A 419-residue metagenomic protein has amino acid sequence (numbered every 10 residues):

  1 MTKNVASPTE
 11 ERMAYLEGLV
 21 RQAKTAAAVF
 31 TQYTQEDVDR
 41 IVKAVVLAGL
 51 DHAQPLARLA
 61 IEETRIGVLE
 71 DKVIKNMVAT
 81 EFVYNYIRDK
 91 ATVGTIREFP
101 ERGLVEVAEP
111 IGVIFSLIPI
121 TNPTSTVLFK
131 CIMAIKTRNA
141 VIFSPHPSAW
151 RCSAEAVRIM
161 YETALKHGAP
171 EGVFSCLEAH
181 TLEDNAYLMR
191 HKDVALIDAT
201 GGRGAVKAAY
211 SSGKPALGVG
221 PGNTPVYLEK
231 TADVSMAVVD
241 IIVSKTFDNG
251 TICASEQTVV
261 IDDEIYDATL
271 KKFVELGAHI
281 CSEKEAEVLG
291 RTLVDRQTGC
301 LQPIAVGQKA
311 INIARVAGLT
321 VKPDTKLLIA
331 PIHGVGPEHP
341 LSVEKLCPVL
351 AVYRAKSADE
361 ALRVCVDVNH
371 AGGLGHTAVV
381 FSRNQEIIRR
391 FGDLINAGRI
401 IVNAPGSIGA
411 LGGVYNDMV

Functional and structural regions predicted by a protein language model:
T2-V105, M133, E275: N-terminal Rossmann-like NAD(P)+-binding subdomain of aldehyde/semialdehyde dehydrogenases
K3, E10-M13, V206-G336: ALDH superfamily catalytic-core signature
K3-R21, D39, I87, H279 (+3 more regions): C-terminal segments
V5-P8, T31, L319-V419: Conserved C-terminal structural/oligomerization subdomain of aldehyde/semialdehyde dehydrogenase
A14, G18-R21, Y33-E36, R40-A44 (+22 more regions): Conserved active-site and cofactor/substrate-binding residues in soluble primary-metabolism enzymes
V20, K24-A27, T31-T34, V42-A53 (+12 more regions): Structural signal for hydrophobic packing residues in well-ordered secondary-structure cores of soluble enzyme domains
A27, T137-C152, P215-E229, K245-E283 (+4 more regions): Short loop-to-beta-strand entry elements in the cores of soluble alpha/beta enzymes
T95-M236: Rossmann-like NAD(P) dinucleotide-binding subdomain of oxidoreductase/dehydrogenase enzymes
